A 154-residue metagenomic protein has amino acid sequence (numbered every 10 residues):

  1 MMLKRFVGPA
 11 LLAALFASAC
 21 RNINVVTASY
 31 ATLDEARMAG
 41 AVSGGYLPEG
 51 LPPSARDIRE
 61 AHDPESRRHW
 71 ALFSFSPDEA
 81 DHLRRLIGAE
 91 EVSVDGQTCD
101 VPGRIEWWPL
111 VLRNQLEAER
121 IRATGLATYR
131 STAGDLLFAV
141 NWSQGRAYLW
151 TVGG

Functional and structural regions predicted by a protein language model:
M1-G8: Bacterial N-terminal signal peptides that target proteins for export
K4, P52-R59, T132-L137: Short small/polar-residue motifs
P9-A13: Hydrophobic alpha-helical membrane-embedded or membrane-associated segments
F16-A19: C-terminal motif of bacterial Sec signal peptides marking the signal peptidase cleavage site
R21-I23: Bacterial signal peptide processing site
T27-D57: N-terminal "mature-domain start" segment
E49-R120: Mature extracytoplasmic domains of secretory-pathway proteins
A118-G154: A short, solvent-exposed beta-edge/loop patch
